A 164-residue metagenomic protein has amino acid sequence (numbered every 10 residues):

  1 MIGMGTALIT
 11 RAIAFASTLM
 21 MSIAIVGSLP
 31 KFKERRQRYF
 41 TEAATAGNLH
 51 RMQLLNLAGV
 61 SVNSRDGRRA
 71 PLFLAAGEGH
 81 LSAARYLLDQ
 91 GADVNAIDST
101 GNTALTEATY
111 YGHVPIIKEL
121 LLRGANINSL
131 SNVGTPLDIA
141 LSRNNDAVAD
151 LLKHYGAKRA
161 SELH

Functional and structural regions predicted by a protein language model:
M1-F15: N-terminal Sec-pathway targeting helices
S17-E42, R123, L141-H164: Ankyrin-repeat-protein effector appendages
R36, R68-R69, G101, V133-G134: Start-of-repeat signature of ankyrin repeats
E42-G47, L74-H80, E107-H113, I139-N145: Ankyrin repeat A-helix N-terminal signature
N48-N56, H80-L88, H113-L121, N145-H154: Ankyrin repeat structural motif
V60, A92, A125, G156-A157: Ankyrin-repeat C-terminal turn/loop position
R65-R69, L74-S82, Y86: Extracytoplasmic/periplasmic/luminal assembly and interaction segments in envelope/secretory/respiratory proteins
